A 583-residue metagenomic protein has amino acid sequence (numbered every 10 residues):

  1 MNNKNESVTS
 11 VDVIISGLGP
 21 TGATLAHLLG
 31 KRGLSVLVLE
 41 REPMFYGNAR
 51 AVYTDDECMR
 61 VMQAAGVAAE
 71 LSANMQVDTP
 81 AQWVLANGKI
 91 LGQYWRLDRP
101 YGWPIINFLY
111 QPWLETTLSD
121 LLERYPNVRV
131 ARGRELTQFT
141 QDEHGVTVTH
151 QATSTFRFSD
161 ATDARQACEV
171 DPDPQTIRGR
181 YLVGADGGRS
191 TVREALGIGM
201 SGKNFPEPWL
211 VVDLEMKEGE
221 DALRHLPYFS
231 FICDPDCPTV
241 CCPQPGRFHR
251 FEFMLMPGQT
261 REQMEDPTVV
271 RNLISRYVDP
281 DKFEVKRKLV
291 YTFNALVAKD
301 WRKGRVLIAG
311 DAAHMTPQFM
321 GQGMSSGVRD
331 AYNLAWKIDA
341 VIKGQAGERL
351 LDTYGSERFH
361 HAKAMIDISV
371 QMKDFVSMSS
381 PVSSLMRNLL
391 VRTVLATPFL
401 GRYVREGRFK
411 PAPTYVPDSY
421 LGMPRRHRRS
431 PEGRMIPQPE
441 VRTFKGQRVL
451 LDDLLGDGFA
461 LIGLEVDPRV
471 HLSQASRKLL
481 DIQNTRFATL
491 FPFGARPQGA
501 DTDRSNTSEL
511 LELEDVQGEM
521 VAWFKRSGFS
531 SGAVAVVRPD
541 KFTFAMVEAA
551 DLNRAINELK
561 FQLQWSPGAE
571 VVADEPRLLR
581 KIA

Functional and structural regions predicted by a protein language model:
N2-D12, S16, R32, T116 (+4 more regions): Helical substrate-recognition/capping region of FAD-dependent monooxygenase/halogenase enzymes
G22-A23: N-terminal Rossmann-fold NAD(P) dinucleotide-binding loop
G30-R50: Glycine-rich FAD pyrophosphate-binding loop
R50-E123: Active-site-adjacent segment of FAD-dependent monooxygenases/related oxidoreductases
L109-A131, L136, T162-A164, E169: Helical element adjacent to the flavin cofactor pocket in flavoenzyme catalytic cores
D120, F156-R157, D163-A167, D173 (+1 more regions): Conserved FAD-binding catalytic core of PHBH/FMO-like flavoproteins
R132-T147, T153-T155: A conserved short coil-to-beta-strand element within the FAD-binding core of flavoproteins
Q244-R247, R261-S326, A346, L351 (+3 more regions): FAD/FMN-dependent oxidoreductases across multiple families
